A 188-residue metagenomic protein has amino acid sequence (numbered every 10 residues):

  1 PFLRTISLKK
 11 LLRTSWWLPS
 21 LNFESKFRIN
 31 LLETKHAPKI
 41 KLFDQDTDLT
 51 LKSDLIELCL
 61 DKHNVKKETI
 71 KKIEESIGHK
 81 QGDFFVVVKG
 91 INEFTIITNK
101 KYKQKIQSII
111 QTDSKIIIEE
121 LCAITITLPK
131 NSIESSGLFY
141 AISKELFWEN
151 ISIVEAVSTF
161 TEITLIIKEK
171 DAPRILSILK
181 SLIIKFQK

Functional and structural regions predicted by a protein language model:
P1, T14-K188: A conserved regulatory-domain signal marking ACT and ACT-like small-molecule sensing domains and adjacent regulatory
P1-I6, K10: Long, contiguous binding/interaction regions
